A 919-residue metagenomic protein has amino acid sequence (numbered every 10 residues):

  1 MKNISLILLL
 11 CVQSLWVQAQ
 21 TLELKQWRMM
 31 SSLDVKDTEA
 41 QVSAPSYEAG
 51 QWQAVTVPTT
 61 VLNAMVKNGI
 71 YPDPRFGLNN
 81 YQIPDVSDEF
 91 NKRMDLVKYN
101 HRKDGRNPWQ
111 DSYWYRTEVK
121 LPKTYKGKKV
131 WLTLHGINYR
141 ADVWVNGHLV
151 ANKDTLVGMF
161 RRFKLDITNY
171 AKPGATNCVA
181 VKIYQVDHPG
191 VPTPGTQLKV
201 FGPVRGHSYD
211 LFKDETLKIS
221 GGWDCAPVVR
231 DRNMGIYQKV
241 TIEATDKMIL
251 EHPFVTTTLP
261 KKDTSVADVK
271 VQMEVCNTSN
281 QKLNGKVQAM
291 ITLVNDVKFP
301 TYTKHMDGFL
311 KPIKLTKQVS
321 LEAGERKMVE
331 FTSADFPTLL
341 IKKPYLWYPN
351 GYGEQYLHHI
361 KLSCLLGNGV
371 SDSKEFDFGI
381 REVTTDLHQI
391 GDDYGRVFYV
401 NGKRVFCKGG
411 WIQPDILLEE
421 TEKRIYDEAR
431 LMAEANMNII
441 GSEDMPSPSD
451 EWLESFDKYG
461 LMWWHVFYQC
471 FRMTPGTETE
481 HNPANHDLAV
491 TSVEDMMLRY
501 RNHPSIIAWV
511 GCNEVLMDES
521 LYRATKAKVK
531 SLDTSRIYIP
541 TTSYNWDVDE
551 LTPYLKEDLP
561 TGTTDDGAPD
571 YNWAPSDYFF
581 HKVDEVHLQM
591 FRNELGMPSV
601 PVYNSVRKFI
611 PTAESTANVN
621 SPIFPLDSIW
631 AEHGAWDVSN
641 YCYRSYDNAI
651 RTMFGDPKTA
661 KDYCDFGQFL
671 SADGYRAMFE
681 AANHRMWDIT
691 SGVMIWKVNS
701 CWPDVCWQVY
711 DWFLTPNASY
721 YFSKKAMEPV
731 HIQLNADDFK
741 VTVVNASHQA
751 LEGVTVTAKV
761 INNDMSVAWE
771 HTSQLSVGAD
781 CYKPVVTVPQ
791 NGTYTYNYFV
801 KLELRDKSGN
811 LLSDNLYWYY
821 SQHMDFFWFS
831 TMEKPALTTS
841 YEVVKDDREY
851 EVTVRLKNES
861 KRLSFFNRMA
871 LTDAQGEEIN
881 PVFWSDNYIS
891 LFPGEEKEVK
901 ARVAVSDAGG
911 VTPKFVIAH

Functional and structural regions predicted by a protein language model:
M1-T21: Bacterial Sec-dependent N-terminal signal peptides
Q20-T133, T155, E215-Q238, D246-M248 (+5 more regions): Extended carbohydrate-recognition surfaces in non-catalytic/accessory domains of CAZymes and lectin-like proteins
L22, M273-N280, G367, N620-N887 (+2 more regions): Carbohydrate-binding surfaces of carbohydrate-active enzymes
R28-D34, A64, D104-E251, T278-S279 (+1 more regions): Accessory beta-strand-rich segments of carbohydrate-active enzymes
N169-T176, Q272-Q389: Extended acidic/polar, glycine-enriched regions that form or flank non-catalytic beta-rich accessory modules
V200-S220, K247-P253, R381-Y399, S821-S840 (+1 more regions): Low-complexity, Pro/Ser/Thr- and charge-rich linker/hinge segments at domain boundaries
S363-M432: N-terminal carbohydrate-binding accessory modules
I439-D637, L670, G674, A681 (+4 more regions): Substrate-binding/catalytic cleft of secreted carbohydrate-active enzymes, primarily glycoside hydrolases
